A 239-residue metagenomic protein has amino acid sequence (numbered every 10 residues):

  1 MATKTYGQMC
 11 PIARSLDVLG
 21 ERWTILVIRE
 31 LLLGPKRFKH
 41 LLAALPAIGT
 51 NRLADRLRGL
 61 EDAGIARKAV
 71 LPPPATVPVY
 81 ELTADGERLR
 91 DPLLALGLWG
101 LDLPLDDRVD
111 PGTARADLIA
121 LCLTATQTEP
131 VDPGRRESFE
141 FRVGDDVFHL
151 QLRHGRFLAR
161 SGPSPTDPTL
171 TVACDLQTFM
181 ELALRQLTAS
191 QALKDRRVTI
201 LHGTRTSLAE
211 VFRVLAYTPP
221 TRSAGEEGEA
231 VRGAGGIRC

Functional and structural regions predicted by a protein language model:
M1-Q8: N-terminal intrinsically disordered/low-complexity leader segments
C10-G49: N-terminal helix-turn-helix DNA-binding core of bacterial DNA-binding proteins
G20, P72-A95: Basic, amphipathic "hinge/linker" alpha-helix immediately C-terminal to the N-terminal HTH DNA-binding motif
L53-A63: Basic amphipathic alpha-helical segments that dock to polyanions
D91-E140, V147, R222, E226: Amphipathic alpha-helical dimerization/coiled-coil segments that flank or bridge DNA-binding/regulatory modules
P165-C239: C-terminal interaction segments
